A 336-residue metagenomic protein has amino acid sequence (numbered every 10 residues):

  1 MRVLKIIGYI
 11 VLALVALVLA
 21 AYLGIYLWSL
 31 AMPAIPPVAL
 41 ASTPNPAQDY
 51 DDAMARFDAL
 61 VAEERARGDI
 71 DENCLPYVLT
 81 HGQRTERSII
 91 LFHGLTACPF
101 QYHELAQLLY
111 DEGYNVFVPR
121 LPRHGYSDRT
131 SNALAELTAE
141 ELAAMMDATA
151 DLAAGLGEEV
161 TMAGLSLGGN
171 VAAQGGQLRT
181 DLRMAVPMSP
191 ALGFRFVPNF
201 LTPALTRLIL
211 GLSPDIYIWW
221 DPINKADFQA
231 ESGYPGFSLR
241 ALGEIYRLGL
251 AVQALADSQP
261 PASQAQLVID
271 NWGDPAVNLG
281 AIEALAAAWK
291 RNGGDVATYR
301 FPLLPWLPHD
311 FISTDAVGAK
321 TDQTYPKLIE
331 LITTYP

Functional and structural regions predicted by a protein language model:
R2-D49: N-terminal membrane-anchoring alpha-helices
A21, V78-Q83, A230-W306, A319-I332: Serine-hydrolase catalytic core
S42-I70, P190-D257, Y299-T324: The alpha/beta-hydrolase serine catalytic core
D69-H124: Short, surface-exposed "cap/lid" segments of acyl-processing enzymes
R120-S127, A191, L304: Short beta-to-alpha linker loops that shape the active-site pocket of alpha/beta-hydrolase fold enzymes
S127-L156: Catalytic nucleophile-loop/oxyanion-hole region of alpha/beta-hydrolase and closely related hydrolase-like folds
A163-G168, A172: Gly/Ala-rich beta-loop-alpha elbow adjacent to hydrolase catalytic centers
